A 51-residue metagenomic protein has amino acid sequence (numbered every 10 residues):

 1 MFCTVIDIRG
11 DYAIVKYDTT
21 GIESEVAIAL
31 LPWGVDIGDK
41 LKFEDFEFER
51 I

Functional and structural regions predicted by a protein language model:
M1-I8: Structural detector for short beta-strands of small beta-barrel domains
R9-G10, D45: Residue-level signal for tight coil/turn positions that link beta-strands
D11-V15: Short aromatic-glycine-enriched beta-strand elements
G21-L30: A short macromolecule-binding patch
D45-I51: Short, Lys/Arg- and Gly-enriched loop/turn segments at beta-strand edges
